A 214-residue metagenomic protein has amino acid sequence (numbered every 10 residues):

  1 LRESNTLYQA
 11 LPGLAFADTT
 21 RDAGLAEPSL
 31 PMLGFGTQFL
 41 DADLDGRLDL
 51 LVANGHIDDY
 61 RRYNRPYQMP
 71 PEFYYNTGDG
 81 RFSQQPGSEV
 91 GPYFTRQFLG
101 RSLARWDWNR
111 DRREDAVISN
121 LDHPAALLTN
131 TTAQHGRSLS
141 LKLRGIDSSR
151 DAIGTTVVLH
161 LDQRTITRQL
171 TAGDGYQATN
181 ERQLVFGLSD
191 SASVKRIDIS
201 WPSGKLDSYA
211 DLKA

Functional and structural regions predicted by a protein language model:
L1, Q38, L50-N54, D115-N120 (+1 more regions): Hydrophobic beta-strand segments that make up the repeating blades of beta-propeller and related beta-repeat
L1, T6-T19, A26, A42-L44: Acidic, glycine-rich loop-and-beta core segments that form the ion-binding/anion-interacting portion of active sites
E3, A15-F16, L33-G36, F82 (+1 more regions): Extended, hydrophobic alpha-helical segments in both membrane/secreted and soluble proteins
T19, F35, L48-L51, G55-R61: Primarily the internal scaffold of c-type cytochrome electron-transfer domains, especially repeated/multiheme c-type
L25, D58, P66-A214: Gly/Ser/Thr/Pro-enriched helix-cap/hinge segments flanking short amphipathic alpha-helices
S29, R62-R65: Short, solvent-exposed loop/turn segments at secondary-structure boundaries
Q38-L40, A104: Conserved beta-strand position repeated across blades of beta-propeller domains
D45-G46, R112: Solvent-exposed loop/turn motifs of extracellular immunoglobulin-like beta-sandwich domains
